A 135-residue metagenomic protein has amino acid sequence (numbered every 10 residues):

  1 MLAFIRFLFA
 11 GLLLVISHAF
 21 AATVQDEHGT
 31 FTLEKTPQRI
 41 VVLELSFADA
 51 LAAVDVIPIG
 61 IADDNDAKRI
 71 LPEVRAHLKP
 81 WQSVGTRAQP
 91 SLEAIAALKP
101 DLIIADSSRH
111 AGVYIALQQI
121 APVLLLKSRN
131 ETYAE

Functional and structural regions predicted by a protein language model:
L2-S46: Bacterial Sec-exported substrate-binding components of ABC uptake systems
F20, T36-Q38, K79-G85, D101-I103: Short, flexible loop segments at the rims of nucleotide/cofactor-binding pockets, characterized by
T30, G112-E135: Extracytoplasmic substrate-binding proteins
V41-V42, P58-A62, I103-D106, L124-L125: Structural recognition of the beta-strand scaffold that forms the well-ordered cores of secreted hydrolase catalytic
L45-A94: A short, structured surface patch at a secondary-structure boundary
F47-A50, S91, R109-V113, E135: Stable alpha-helical elements in mature extracytoplasmic
A62-N65, D106-R109, S128-Y133: Short coil/turn segments
L92-A94, K99-I104, P122: Proline-aspartate-enriched helix->loop->beta-strand connector
